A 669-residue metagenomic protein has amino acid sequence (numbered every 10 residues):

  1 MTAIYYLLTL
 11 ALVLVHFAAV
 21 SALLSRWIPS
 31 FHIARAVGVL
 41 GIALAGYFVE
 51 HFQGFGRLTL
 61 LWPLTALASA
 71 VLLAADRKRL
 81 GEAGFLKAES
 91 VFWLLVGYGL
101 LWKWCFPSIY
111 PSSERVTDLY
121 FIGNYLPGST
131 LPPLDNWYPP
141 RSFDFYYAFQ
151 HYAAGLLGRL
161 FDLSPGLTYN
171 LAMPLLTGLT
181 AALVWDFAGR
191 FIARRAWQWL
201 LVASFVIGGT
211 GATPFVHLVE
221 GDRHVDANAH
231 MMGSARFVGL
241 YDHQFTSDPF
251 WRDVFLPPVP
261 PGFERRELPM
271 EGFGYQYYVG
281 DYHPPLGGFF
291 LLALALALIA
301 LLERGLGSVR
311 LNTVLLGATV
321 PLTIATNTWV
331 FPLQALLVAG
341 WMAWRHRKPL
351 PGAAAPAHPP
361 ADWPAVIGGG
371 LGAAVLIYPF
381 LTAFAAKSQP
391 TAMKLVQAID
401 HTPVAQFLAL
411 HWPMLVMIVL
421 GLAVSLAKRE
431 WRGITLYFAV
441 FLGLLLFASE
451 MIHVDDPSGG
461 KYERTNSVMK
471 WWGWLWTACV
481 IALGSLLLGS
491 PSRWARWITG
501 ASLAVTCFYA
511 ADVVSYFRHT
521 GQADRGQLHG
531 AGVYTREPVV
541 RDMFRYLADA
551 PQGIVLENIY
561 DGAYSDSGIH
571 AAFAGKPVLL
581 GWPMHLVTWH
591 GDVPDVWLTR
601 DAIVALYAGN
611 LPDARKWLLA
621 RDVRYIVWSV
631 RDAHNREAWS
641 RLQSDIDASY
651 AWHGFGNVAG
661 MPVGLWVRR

Functional and structural regions predicted by a protein language model:
M1-F85, G370-G421, L426, F441-S449 (+1 more regions): Membrane-embedded, hydrophobic transmembrane alpha-helices
T2-L7, F85-A88, L94-L291, V555 (+1 more regions): Active-site lumenal/periplasmic loops and adjacent helix-entry segments of GT-C-fold, multi-pass membrane
A18-I33, R77-A83, P174, L183-W197 (+2 more regions): Transmembrane alpha-helical segments of multipass membrane enzymes and assembly factors that act on membrane-embedded
F31-A36, Q53-W104, G189-A203, G305 (+2 more regions): Start-transfer (signal-anchor) and selected internal transmembrane alpha helices of multi-pass inner/ER membrane
A74-R79, I299-L311, L333-G370, K387 (+2 more regions): Perimembrane helix-loop-helix junctions
C105-Y110, T117, A212-M270, H358-G568 (+2 more regions): Transmembrane helical bundles and short interhelical boundary loops of multi-pass, membrane-embedded
Q276-V279, T313-N327: Membrane-interface alpha helices of multi-pass inner-membrane proteins
A511-R669: Extracytoplasmic
